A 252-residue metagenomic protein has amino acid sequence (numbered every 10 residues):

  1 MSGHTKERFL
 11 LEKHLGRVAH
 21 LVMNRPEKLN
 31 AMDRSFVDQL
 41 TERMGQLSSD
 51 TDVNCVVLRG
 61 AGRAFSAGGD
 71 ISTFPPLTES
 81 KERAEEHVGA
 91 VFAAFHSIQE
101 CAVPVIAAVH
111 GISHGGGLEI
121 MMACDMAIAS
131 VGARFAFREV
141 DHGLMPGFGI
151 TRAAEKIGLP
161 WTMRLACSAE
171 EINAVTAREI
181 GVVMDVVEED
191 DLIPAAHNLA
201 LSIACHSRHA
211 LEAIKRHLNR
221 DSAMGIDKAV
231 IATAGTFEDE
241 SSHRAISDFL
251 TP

Functional and structural regions predicted by a protein language model:
M1-A19, D50, A169-A174, P194 (+1 more regions): C-terminal alpha-helix plus adjacent terminal tail
M1-A61, H96: Conserved CoA-thioester-binding segment of acyl-CoA-metabolizing enzymes
L21, R25, L40, L58 (+6 more regions): Terminal peptide-recognition signature
V37, I71, V88-V91, I150 (+4 more regions): A general structural signal for well-ordered alpha-helical segments in protein cores
R43, A90-A102: Catalytic-core regions built around general acid/base machinery
D52, G60-A94, S113, G225 (+1 more regions): Glycine- (often His-adjacent) and acidic-residue-rich active-site loop that binds/positions the CoA thioester
S97-R208: Crotonase-fold acyl-CoA enzyme core
